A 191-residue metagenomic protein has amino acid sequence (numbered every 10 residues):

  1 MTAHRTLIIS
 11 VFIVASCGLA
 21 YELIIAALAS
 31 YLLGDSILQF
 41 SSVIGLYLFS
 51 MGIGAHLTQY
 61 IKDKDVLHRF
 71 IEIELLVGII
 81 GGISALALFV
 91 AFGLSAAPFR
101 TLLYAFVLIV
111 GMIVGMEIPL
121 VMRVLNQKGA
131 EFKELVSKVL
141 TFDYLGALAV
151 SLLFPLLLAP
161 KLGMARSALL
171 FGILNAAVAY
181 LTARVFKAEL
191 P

Functional and structural regions predicted by a protein language model:
M1-P191: Alpha-helical transmembrane segments of multi-pass membrane proteins
